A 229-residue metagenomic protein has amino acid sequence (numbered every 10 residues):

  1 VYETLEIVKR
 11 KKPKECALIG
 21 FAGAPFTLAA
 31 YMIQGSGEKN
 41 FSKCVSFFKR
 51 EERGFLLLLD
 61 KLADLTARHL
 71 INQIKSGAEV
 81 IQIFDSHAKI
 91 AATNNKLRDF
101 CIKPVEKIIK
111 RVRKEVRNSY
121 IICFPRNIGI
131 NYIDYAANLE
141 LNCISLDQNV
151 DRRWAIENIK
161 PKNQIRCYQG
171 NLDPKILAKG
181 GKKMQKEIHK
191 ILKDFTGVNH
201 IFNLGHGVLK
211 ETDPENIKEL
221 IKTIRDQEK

Functional and structural regions predicted by a protein language model:
Y2-K229: Active-site loop segments of alpha/beta catalytic cores
